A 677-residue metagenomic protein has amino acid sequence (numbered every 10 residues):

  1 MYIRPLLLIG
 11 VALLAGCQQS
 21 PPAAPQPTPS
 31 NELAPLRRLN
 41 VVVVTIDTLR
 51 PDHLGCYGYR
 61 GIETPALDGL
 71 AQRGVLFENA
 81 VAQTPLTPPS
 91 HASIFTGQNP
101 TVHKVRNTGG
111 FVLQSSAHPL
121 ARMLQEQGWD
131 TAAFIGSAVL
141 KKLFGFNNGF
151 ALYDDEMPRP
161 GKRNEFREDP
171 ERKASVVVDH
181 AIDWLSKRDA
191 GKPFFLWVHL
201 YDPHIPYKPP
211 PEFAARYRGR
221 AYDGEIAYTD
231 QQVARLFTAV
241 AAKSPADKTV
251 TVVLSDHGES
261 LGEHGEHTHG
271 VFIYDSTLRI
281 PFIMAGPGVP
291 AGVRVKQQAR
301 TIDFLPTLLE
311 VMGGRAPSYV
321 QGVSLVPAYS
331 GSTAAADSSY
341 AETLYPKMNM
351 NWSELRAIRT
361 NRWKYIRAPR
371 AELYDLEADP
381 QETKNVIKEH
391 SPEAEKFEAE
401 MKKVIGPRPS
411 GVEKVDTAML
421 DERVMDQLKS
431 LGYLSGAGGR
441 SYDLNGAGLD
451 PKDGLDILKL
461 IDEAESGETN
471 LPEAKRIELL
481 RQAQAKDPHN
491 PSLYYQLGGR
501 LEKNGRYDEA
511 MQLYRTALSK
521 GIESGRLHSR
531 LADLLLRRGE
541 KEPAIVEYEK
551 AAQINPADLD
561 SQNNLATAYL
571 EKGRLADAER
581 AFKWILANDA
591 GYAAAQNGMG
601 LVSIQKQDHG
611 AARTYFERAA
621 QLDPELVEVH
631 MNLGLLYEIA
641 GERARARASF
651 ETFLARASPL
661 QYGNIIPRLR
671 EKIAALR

Functional and structural regions predicted by a protein language model:
A15-D533, R537, V546, A557 (+4 more regions): Catalytic domains that recognize anionic headgroups
K486, K520-G521, I554, N588 (+3 more regions): Structural marker of alpha-solenoid helical repeat scaffolds
R526-D533, D560-E571, R580-R618: Alpha-helical adaptor scaffolds
I639, A644-R677: Terminal, low-structured helical/coil segments at or just beyond the last alpha-helical repeat
